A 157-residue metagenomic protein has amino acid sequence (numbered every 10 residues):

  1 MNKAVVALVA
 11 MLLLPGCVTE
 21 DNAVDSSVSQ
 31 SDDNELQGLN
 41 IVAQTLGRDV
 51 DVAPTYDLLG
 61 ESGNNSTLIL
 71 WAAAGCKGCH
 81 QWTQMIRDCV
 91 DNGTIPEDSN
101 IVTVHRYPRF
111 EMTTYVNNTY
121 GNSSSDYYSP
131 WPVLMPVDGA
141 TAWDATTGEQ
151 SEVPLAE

Functional and structural regions predicted by a protein language model:
M1-Q37: Secretory targeting signatures
C17, C76-C79: Disulfide-bonded cysteines in secreted/extracellular proteins and peptides
L36-T67: A short beta-strand-turn-helix
L58-E61, N92-T94, E152-L155: Surface-exposed acidic, glycine-flexible loop patches that form ligand/cofactor-binding and adhesion interfaces
N64-N65, W71-G75, P108: Short pre-active-site segment immediately N-terminal to redox-active cysteine/selenocysteine motifs in thiol-based
H80-Y127, D138-A145: Structural microenvironment flanking redox-active thiols in thiol-disulfide oxidoreductases
P136-E157: Thiol/disulfide oxidoreductase modules built on the thioredoxin-like
